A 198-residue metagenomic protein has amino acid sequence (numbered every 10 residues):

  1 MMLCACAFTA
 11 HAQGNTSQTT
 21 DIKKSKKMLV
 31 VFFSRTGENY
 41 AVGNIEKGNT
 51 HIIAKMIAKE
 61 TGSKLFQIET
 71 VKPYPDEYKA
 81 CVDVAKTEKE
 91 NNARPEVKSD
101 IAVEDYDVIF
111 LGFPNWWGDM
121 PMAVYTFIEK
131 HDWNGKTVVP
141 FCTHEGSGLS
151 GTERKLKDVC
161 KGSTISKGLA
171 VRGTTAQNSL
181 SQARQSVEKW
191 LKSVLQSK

Functional and structural regions predicted by a protein language model:
M1-G14: Bacterial Sec-dependent N-terminal signal peptides
H11-Y106, G118, Q185-K198: N-terminal beta1-alpha1-beta2 submodule of the flavodoxin-like/Rossmannoid cofactor-binding fold
F32, Q67, P140, K167-A170: Structural signal for conserved beta-strand scaffold positions within catalytic alpha/beta enzyme cores
R35-E38, T70-P75, N115-D119, H144-L149 (+1 more regions): Solvent-exposed loop/turn segments at secondary-structure junctions within structured extracellular/periplasmic domains
G62-E69, D100-D105, H144-T152, G173-L180: Low-complexity, flexible helical/coil segments
G62-K64, T164-K167: Conserved beta-strand segments of alpha/beta enzyme cores
E77-T164: Helix-loop-strand module that forms the ligand-binding subsite of alpha/beta enzymes
I165-K198: A charged, well-structured terminal subsegment
